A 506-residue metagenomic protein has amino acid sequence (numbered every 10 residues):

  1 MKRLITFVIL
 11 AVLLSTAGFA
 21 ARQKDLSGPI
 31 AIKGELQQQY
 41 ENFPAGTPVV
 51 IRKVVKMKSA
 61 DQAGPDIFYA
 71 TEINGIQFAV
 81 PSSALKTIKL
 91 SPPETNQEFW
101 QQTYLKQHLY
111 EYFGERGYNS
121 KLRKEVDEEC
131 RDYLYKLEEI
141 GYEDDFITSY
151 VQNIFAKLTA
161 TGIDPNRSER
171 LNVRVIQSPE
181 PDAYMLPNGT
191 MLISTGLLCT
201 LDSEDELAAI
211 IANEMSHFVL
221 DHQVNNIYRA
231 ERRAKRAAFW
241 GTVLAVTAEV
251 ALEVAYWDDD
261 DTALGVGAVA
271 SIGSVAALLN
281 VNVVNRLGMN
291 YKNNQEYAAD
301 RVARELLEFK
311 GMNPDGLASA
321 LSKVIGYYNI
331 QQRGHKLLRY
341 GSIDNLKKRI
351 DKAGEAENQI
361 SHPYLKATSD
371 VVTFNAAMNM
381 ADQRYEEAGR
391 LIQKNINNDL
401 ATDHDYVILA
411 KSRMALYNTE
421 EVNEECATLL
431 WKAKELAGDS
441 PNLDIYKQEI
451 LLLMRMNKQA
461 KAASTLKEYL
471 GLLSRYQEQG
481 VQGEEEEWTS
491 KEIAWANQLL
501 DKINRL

Functional and structural regions predicted by a protein language model:
M1-L4: Positively charged n-region of N-terminal signal peptides that target proteins for export
F7-S15: Bacterial N-terminal signal peptides
T16-R22: Sec/Tat signal peptide C-region and signal peptidase I cleavage site
R22-G28: Short, basic/aromatic beta-hairpin or loop at an interaction surface
K33-V254, N285-M289, V302-K347, G354-P363 (+5 more regions): Peri-catalytic and regulatory segments of divalent metal-dependent proteins
A251-N313: Metalloprotease/metallohydrolase-associated module, dominated by Zn2+-dependent proteases
